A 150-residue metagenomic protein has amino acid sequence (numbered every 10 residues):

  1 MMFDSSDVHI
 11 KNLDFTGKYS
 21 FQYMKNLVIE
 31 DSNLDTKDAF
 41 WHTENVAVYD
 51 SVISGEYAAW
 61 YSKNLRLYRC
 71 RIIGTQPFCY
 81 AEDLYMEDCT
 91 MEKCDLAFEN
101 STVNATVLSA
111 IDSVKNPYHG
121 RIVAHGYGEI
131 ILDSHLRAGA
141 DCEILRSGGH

Functional and structural regions predicted by a protein language model:
M1-H150: Long, distal/terminal scaffolding or interaction modules with repetitive or compositionally biased sequence
